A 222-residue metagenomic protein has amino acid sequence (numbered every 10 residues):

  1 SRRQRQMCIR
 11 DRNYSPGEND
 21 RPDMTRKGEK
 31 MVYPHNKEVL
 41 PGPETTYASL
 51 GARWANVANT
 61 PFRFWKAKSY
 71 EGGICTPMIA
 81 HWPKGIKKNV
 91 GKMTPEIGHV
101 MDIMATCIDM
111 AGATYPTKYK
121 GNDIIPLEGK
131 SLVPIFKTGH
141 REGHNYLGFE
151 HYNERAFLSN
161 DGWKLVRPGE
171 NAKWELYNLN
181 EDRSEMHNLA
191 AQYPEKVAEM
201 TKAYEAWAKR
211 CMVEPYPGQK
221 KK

Functional and structural regions predicted by a protein language model:
S1-I9: Single conserved hydrophobic/aromatic residue that forms the stacking wall/gate of nucleotide- or nucleobase-binding
R10-E18, T138-H144: Secretory-pathway/luminal and periplasmic proteins that interact with or process carbohydrate-rich
R12-A58, F64-W65: Non-catalytic scaffold segments within catalytic domains of secreted glycoside hydrolases
P43-I74, I86-E96, M101-L179, R210-E214: C-terminal cap/loop subdomain of S1 sulfatases and analogous C-terminal strand-loop tails that border
M78-A80: Short glycine- and hydrophobic/aromatic-rich loop-to-beta-strand nucleating segment in the catalytic cores
I103, N160-D161, N171-K173, L179-K222: Long, internal low-complexity/basic segments
